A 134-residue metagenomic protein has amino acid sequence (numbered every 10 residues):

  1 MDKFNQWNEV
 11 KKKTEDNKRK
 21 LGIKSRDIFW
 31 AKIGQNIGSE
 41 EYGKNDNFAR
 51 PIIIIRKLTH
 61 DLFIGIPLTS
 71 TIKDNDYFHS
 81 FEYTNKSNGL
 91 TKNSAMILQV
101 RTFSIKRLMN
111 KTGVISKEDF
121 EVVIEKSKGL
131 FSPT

Functional and structural regions predicted by a protein language model:
M1-L21: Charge-rich, low-complexity N-terminal segments
M1-N8, E82-T134: C-terminal terminal-subdomain/extension
I33, P67-L68, Q99: Residue-level recognition of conserved beta-strand positions in structured domain cores
G34-S39: Short, charged beta-turn/beta-strand-edge "cap" motif at the junction between a beta-strand and an adjacent loop
E41-A49, I54-S87: Compact nucleic-acid interaction/catalytic patches
